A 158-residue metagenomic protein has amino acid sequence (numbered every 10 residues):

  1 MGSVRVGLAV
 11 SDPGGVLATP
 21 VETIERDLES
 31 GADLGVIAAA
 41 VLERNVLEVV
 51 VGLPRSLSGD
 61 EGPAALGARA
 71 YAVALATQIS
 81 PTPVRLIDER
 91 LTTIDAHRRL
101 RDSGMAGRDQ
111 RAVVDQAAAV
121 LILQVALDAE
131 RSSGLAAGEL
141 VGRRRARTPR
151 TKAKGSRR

Functional and structural regions predicted by a protein language model:
M1: Short glycine- and acidic-residue-rich catalytic loops of nucleotidyl-transferase/cyclase enzymes
V4-R158: Phosphate- and other anionic-substrate recognition elements at nucleic-acid/protein interfaces
